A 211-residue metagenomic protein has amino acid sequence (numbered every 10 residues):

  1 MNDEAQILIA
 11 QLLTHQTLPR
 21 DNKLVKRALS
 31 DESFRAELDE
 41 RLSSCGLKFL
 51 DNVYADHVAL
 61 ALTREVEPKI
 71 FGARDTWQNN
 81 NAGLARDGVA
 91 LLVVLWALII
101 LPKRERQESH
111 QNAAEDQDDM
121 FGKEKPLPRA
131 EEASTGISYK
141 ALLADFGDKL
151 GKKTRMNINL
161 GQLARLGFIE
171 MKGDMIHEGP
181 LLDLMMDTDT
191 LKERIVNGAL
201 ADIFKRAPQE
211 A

Functional and structural regions predicted by a protein language model:
M1-R86: Eukaryotic partner-binding/assembly regions in large regulatory complexes
T14-L29, R106-F146: Short acidic, hydrophobic short linear motifs in intrinsically disordered regions
E32-E37, K149-L166: Short amphipathic alpha-helical interaction segments
F49, L98-R106, K149, K153 (+1 more regions): Amphipathic alpha-helical interaction segments
A55-R64, L166, E170-G198: Accessory beta->alpha helical hairpin/"wing" motif in late/C-terminal subdomains of nucleic-acid enzymes
K69-A82, L184-A211: Short, amphipathic alpha-helical interaction segments positioned at domain boundaries
A73-A133: Short alpha-helical segments that sit at the start of domains
G83, S134, D148-K152: Short amphipathic alpha-helical molecular recognition features
